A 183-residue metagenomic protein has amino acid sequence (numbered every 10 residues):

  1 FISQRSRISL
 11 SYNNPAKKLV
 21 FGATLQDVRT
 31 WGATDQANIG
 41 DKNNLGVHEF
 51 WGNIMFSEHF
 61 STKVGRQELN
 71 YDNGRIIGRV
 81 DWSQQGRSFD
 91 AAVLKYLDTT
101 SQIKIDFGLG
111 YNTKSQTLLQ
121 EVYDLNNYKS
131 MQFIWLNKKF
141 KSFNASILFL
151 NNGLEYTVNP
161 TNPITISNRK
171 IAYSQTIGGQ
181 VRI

Functional and structural regions predicted by a protein language model:
F1-L69, A92-T99, K138-K139, R182: Beta-barrel outer-membrane channel/assembly domains of diderm bacteria
A16, R29-D35, N70-R75, T113-T117 (+1 more regions): Gram-negative outer-membrane beta-barrel proteins
A37-G40, I76-W82: "Short basic amphipathic alpha-helical interaction patches in structured regions
D41, Y71-G74, Y123-L125: A short linear-motif detector with a strong N-terminal bias
E58-F60, V80-I183: Signature for the C-terminal beta-barrel architecture of outer-membrane proteins
R66, N73-G74, R79, G86: Generic secondary-structure boundary/loop-capping signal
